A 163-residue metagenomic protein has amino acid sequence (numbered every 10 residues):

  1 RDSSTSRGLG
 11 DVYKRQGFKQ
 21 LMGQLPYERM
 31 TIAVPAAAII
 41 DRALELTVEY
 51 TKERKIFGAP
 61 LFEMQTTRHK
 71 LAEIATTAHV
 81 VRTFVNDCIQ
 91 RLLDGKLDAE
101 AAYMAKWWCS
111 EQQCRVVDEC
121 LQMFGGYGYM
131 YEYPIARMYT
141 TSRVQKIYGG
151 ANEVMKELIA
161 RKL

Functional and structural regions predicted by a protein language model:
R1-Y13: Single conserved hydrophobic/aromatic residue that forms the stacking wall/gate of nucleotide- or nucleobase-binding
R15-M22: The feature captures the short pre-catalytic strand/loop hairpin that immediately precedes and shapes the active-site
G23-L163: Alpha-helical interface subdomain recognition
